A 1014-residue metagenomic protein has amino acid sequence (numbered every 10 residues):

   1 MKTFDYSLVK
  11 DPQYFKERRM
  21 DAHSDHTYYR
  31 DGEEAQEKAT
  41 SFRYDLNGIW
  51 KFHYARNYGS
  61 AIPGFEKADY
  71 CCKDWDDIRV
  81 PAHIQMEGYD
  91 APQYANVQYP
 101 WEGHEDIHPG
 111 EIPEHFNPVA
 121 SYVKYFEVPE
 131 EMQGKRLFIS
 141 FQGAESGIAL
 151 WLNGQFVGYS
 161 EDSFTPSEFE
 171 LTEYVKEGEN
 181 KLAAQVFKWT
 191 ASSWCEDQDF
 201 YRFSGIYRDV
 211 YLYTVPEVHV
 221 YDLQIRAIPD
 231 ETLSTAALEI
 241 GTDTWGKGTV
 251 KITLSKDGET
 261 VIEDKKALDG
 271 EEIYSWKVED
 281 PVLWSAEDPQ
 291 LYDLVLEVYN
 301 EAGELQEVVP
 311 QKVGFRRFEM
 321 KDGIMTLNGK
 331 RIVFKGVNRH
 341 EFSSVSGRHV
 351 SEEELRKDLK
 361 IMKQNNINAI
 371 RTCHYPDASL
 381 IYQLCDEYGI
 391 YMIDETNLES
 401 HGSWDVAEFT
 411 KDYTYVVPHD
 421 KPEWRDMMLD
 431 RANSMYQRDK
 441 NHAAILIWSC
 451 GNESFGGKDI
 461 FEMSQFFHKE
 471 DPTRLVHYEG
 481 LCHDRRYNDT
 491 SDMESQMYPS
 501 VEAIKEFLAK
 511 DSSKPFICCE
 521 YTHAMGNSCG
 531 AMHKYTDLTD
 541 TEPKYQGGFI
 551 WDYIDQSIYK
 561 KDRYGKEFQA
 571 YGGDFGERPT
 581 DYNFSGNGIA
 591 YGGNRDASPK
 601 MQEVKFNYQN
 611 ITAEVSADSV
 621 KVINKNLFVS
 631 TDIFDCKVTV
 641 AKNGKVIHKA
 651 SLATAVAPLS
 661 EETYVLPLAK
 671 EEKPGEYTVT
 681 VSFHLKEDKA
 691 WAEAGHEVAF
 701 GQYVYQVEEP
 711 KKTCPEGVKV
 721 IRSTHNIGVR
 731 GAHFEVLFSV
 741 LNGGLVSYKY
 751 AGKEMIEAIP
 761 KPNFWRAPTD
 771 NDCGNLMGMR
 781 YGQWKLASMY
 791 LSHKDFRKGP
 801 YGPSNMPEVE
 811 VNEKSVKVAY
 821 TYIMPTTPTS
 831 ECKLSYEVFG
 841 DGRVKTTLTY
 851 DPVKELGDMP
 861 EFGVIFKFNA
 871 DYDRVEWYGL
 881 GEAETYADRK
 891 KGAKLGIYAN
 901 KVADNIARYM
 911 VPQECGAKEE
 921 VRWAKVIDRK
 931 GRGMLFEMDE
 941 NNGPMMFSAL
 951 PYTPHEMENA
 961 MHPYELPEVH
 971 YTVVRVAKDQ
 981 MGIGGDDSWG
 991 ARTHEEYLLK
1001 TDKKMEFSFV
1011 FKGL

Functional and structural regions predicted by a protein language model:
M1-K38, V97, W194, L305-S619 (+2 more regions): Extended substrate-binding grooves/exosites of carbohydrate-active enzymes
K2-F4, L8-K10, Y14-K16, Q36 (+10 more regions): Accessory beta-strand-rich segments of carbohydrate-active enzymes
Q85-M86, Q93-A95, G143, K188 (+4 more regions): Beta-strand/loop-rich accessory regions of lumenal/periplasmic or secreted enzymes, predominantly carbohydrate-active
M86, A91, N96-I112, E161-S163 (+11 more regions): An acidic-aromatic loop/edge-strand motif
Y122-K124, T165-F169, E272-W276, E662-L666 (+1 more regions): Short strand-edge motifs at loop-to-beta-strand transitions and within beta-strands of extracellular beta-rich domains
K176-E179, D243-E319, Y677-V718: Extended acidic/polar, glycine-enriched regions that form or flank non-catalytic beta-rich accessory modules
E196-V220, G565-K621, K625-D635, T639-K645 (+6 more regions): Catalytic cores of secreted or luminal carbohydrate-active enzymes
K265-E279, G644-P674: Intrinsically disordered, low-complexity Pro/Gly/Ser/Thr-rich segments with frequent PxxP/GP/PP motifs and embedded
